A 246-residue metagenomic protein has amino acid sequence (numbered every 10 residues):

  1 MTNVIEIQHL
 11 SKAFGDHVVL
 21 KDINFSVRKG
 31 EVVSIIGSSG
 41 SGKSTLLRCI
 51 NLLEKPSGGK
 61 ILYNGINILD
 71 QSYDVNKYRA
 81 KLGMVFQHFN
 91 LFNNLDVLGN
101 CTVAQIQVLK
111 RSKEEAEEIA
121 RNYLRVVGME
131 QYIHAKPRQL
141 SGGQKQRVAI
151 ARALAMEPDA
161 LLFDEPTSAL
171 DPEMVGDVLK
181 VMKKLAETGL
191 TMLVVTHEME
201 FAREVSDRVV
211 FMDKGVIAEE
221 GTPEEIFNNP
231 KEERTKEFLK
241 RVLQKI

Functional and structural regions predicted by a protein language model:
T2-P223: ABC family nucleotide-binding domain
E220, E224-I246: C-terminal boundary and immediately downstream tail of ABC-type ATPase nucleotide-binding domains
